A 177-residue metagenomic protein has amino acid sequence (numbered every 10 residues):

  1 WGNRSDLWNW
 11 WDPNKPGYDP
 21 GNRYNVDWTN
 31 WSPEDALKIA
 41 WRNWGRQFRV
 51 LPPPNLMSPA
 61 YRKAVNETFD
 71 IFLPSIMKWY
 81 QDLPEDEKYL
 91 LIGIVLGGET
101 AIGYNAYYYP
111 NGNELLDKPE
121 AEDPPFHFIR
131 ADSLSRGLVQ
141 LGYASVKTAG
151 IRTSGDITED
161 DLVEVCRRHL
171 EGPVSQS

Functional and structural regions predicted by a protein language model:
W1-W8: General structural concept
P13-S177: Polysaccharide-binding and catalytic clefts of secreted carbohydrate-active enzymes
